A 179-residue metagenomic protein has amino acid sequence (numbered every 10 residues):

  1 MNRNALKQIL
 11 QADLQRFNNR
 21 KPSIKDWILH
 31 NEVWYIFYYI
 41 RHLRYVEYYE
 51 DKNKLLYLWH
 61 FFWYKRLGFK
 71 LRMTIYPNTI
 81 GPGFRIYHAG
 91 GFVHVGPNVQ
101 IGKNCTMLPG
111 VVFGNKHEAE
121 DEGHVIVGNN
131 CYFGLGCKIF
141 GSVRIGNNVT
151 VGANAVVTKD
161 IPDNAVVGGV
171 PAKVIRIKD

Functional and structural regions predicted by a protein language model:
M1-L71: Terminal amphipathic alpha-helical/low-complexity segments used for targeting or macromolecular assembly
L56, R72, N104-T106, H117: Extended, non-globular alpha-helical segments
K65-I75, R85, A89-V95: Conserved interaction-surface patches within small, structured recognition/assembly domains
G81-G83, Y87-H88, H94-P97, G102-K103 (+11 more regions): Left-handed beta-helix
D179: Conserved catalytic-core subdomain
